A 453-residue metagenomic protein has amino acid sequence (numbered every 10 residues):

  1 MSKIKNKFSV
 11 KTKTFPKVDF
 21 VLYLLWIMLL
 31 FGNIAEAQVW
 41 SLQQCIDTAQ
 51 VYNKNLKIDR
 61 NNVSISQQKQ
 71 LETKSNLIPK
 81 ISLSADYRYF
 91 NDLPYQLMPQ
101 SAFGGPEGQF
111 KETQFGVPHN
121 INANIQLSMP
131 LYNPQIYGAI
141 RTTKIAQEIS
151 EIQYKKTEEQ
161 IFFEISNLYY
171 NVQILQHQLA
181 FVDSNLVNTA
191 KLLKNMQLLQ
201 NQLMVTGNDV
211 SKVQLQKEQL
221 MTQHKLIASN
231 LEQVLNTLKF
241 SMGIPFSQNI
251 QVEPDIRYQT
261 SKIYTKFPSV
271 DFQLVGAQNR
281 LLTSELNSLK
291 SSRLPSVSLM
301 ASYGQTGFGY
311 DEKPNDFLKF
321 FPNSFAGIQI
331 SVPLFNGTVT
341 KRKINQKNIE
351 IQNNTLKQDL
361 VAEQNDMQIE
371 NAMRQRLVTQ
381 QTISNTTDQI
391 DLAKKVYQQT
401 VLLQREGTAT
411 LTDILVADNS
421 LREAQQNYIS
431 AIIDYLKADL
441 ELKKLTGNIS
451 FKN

Functional and structural regions predicted by a protein language model:
M1-V18: N-terminal secretory signal peptides that target proteins for export/translocation
V21-N33: Bacterial N-terminal signal peptides
A37-D92, M204, F246-T283, L294 (+1 more regions): Bacterial Sec-pathway N-terminal export signals of envelope proteins
K57-N61, K74-S75, L131-E158, N208 (+6 more regions): Sec/SRP-type N-terminal targeting helices
Q68, I152-Y154, E158-P268, Q375 (+1 more regions): Periplasmic alpha-helical coiled-coil/stalk elements that build and connect Gram-negative outer-membrane
S82, N91, N427-N453: Acidic, low-complexity, intrinsically disordered peripheral segments
S84-I125, Y258, A301-V332, N453: Small/polar, glycine/serine/threonine/aspartate-rich low-complexity segments that form flexible
Q200-M204, Q404-T408, L445: A short glycine-centered flexible hinge/capping loop motif at secondary-structure junctions
